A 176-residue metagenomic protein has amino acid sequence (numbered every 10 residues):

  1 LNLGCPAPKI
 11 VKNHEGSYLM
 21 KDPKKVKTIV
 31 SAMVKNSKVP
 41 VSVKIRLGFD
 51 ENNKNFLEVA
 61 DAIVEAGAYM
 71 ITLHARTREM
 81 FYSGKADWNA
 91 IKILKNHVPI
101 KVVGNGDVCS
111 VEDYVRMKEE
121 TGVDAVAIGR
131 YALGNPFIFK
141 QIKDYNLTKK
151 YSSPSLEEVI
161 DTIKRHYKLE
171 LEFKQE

Functional and structural regions predicted by a protein language model:
N2, M20-P23, T72-R76, F81 (+1 more regions): Catalytic beta/alpha-barrel core
L3, V11-N13, M20-K21, T28 (+4 more regions): Conserved alpha/beta-domain cores
G4-P6, K44-D50, R76-R78, D107-C109 (+1 more regions): Active-site beta-loop-alpha junctions enriched in small/polar residues
C5-P6, N13-E15, T77, V103 (+1 more regions): Residue-level signal for pocket-adjacent positions within structured domains
P8-V26, E79-W88, L147-K150: Glycine-rich tight-turn/loop motif centered on a GG-T
T28, N36-K38, N52-M70, Y82 (+3 more regions): Alpha/beta catalytic cores of nucleotide-metabolism and tRNA/nucleoside-modifying enzymes
